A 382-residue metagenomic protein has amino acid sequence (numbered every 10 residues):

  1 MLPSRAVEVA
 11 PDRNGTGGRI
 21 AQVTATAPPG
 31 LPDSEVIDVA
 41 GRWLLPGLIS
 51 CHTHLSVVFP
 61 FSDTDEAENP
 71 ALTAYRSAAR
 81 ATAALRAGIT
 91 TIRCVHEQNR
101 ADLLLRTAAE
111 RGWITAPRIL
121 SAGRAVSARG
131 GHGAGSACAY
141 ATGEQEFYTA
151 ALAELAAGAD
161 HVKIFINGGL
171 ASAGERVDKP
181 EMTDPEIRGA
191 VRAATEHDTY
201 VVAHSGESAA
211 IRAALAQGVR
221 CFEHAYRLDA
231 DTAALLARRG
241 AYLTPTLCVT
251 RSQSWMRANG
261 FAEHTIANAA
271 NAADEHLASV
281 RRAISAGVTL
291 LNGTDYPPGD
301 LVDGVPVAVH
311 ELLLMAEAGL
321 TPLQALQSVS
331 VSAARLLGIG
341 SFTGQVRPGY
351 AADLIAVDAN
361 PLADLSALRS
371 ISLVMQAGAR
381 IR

Functional and structural regions predicted by a protein language model:
M1-L45: Histidine-rich, glycine-flanked metal-binding segment
R42-R111, G130, P185, A214-Q217: Metal-associated gating/positioning segment near the N- to mid-region
F59-S62, D102, I211-Q217, V249-F261 (+3 more regions): Histidine/acidic-residue-rich catalytic or RNA/ligand-binding cores of hydrolases and nuclease-related proteins
S62-Y75, G131-A150, Y200-V202: Active-site mouth loops of central-metabolism enzymes
R76-D102, A116-A125, A159-S172, T199-Y200 (+3 more regions): Divalent metal-dependent hydrolysis catalytic cores, especially in the metallo-beta-lactamase
T107-A125, D178-A203, T244-C248: Alpha-helix-loop-beta-strand connector modules within alpha/beta enzyme cores
A139-L215: Metal-dependent enolase-superfamily TIM-barrel catalytic cores that perform enediolate-based chemistry
E196, D274-N360: His/Asp/Glu-enriched, well-ordered alpha-helical/loop segment that forms or immediately abuts the divalent-metal
